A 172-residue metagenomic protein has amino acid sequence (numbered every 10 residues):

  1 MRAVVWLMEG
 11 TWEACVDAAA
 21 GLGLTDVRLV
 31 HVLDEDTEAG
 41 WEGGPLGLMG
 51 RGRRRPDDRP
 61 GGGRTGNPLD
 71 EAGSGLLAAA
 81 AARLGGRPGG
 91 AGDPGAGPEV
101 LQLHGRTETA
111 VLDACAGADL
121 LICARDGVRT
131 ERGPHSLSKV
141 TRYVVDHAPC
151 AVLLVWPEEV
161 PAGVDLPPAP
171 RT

Functional and structural regions predicted by a protein language model:
M1-G61, H147, R171-T172: Small/aliphatic-rich secondary-structure junction motif
W6-G10, A124-D126, W156-E158: Structural motif
G10-T11, A82-L121, E159-T172: Structural beta-alpha unit
A14-A19, A110-A114, V140: A short acidic, amphipathic alpha-helical/loop segment
R28-V30, E99-L103, L153-V155: General small-molecule cofactor/ligand-binding pocket signal
R51-G75, T130: A short acidic, glycine-rich active-site loop that binds or catalyzes chemistry on phosphate/adenosine moieties
L120-D146, P161-D165: Glycine-rich, Arg-bearing micro-motifs that act as flexible, cationic patches
Y143-P157: Short, acidic/small-residue loops that bind anionic groups at enzyme active sites
